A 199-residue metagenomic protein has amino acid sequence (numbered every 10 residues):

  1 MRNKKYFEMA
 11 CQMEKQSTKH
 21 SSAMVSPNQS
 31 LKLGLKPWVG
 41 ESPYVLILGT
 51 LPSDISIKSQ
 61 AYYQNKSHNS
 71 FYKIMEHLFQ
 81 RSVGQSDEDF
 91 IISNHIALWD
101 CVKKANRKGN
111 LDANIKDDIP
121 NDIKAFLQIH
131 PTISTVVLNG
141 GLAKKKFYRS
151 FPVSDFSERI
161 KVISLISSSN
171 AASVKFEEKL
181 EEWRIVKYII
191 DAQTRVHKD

Functional and structural regions predicted by a protein language model:
R2-Y44, S53, N65-S67, L111-K124 (+1 more regions): C-terminal capping/extension of enzyme domains
S42-L48, K58-A61: Short beta-strand segments
L51-I55, N69, K103-N106, G141-K145 (+1 more regions): Short, solvent-exposed loop/turn segments at secondary-structure junctions
I55-I115: Short, surface-exposed acidic-centric catalytic microdomains
M75, K146-F147: Hydrophobic packing residues within well-ordered alpha-helices of enzyme cores
S93-K146: Internal catalytic-core helix/loop-beta-alpha segment that presents or stabilizes conserved functional determinants
